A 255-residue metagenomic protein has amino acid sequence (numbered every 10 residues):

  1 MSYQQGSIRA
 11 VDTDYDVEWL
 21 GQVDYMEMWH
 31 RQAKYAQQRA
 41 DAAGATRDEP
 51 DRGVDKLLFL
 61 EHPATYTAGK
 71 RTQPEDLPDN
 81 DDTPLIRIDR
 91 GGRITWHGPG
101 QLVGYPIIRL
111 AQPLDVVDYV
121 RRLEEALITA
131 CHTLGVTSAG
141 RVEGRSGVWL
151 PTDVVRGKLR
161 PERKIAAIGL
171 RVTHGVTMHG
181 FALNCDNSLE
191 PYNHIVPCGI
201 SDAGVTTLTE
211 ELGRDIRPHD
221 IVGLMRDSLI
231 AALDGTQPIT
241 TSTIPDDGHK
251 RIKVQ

Functional and structural regions predicted by a protein language model:
M1-E162, H194, I216, D247-Q255: N-terminal lobe of the biotin/lipoate ligase/transferase fold
P63-A64, R171, A182: Anionic group-transfer/hydrolysis microenvironments
D79, L170, G175-T177: Acidic/histidine-enriched ion/cofactor-binding microenvironments in catalytic or ligand-binding pockets
R90, L170, E210: Active-site donor-binding loop signature of nucleotide-sugar glycosyltransferases
I165-I168: Histidine/acidic-rich helix-loop-helix segments that form or flank divalent-metal centers in metalloenzyme catalytic
H174-L189: Conserved phosphate/anionic-ligand binding catalytic regions in large, soluble enzymes, centered on
L189-Q255: C-terminal accessory segment of soluble enzyme catalytic cores
